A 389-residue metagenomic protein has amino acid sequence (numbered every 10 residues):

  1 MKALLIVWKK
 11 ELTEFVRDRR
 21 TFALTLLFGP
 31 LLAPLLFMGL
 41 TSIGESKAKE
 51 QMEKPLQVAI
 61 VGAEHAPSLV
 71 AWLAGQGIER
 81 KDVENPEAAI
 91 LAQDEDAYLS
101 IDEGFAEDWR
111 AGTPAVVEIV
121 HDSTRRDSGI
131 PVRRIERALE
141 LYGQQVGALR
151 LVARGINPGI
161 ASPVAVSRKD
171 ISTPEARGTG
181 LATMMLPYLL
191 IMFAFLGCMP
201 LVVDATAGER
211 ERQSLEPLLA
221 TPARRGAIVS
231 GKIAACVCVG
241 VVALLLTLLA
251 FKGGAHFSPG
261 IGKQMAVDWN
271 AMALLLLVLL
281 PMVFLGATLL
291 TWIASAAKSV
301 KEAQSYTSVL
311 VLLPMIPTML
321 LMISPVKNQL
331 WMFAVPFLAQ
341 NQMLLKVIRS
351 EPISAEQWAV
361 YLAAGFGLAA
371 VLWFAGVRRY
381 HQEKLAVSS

Functional and structural regions predicted by a protein language model:
M1-K9, N328-L338, S388-S389: Short, membrane-interfacial amphipathic segments enriched in basic
A3, T13-E14, R19-G75, E107 (+6 more regions): Transmembrane helix-boundary elements of multi-pass transport/secretion proteins, especially ABC-type permease modules
W8, A89-A92, L218, I228: Hydrophobic residues within well-ordered alpha-helices
R19-A23, A205, E211, N270-L312: A structural motif at transmembrane helix-loop-helix junctions in multipass membrane proteins
L31-E50, N270, K298-A334, L338: Transmembrane helix segments
V70-L151: Extracytoplasmic loops/domains of multi-pass membrane proteins
P174-G178, A266-V267, M319-G367, V371: Membrane-interfacial helix-loop-helix junctions in multi-pass membrane proteins
G262-M265, T291-A303, I323-P325, P352 (+1 more regions): Alpha-helical transmembrane segments
